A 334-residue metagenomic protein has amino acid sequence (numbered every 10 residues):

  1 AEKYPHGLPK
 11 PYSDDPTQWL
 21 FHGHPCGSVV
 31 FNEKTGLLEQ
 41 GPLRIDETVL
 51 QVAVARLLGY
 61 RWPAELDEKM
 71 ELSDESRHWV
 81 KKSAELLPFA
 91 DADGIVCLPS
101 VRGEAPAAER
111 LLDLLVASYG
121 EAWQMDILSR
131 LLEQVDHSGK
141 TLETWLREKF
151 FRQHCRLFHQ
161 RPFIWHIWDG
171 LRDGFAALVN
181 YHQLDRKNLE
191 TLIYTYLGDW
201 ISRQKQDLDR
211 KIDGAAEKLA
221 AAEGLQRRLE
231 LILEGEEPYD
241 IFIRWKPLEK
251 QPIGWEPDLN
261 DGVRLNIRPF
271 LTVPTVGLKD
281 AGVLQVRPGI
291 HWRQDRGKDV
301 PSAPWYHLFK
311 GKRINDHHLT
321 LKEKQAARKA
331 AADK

Functional and structural regions predicted by a protein language model:
Y4-H6: Beta-strand-rich extracellular modules
P9-K334: Terminal accessory regions of large proteins
